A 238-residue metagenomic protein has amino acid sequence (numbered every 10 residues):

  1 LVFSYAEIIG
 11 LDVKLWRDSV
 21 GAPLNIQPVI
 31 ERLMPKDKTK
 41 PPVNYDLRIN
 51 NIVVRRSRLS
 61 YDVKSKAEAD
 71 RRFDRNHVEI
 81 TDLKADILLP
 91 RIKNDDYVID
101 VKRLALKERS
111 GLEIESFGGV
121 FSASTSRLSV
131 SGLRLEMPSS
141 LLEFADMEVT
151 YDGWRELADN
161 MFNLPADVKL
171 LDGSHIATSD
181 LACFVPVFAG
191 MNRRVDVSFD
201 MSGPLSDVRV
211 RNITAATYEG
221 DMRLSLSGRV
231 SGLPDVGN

Functional and structural regions predicted by a protein language model:
L1, S231-N238: Short, intrinsically disordered, charge-balanced linker/junction segments flanking boundaries in proteins
L1-D95, L112-I114, S140, F144-Y151 (+2 more regions): Secondary-structure transition motifs
D46, S122, D200-S202, S227-S231: Transmembrane beta-barrel domains of outer membrane proteins
D100-L104, L128-L135, D207-A215: Transmembrane beta-strand segments that form the barrel wall of outer-membrane beta-barrel proteins
E108-I114, M137-E143, A216-L224: Solvent-exposed loop/turn segments connecting transmembrane beta-strands in outer-membrane beta-barrel proteins
G111, A189-R193: Short sequence motifs at beta-strands and strand-loop junctions characteristic of Gram-negative outer-membrane
